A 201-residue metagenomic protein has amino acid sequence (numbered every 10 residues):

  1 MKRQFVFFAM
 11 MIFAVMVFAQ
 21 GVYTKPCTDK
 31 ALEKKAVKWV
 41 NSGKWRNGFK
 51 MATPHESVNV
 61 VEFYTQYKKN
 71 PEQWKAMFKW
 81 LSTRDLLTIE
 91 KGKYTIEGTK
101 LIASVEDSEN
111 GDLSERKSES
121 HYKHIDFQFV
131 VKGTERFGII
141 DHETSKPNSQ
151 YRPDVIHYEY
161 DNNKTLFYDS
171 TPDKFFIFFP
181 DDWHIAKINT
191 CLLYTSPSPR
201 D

Functional and structural regions predicted by a protein language model:
M1-C27: Bacterial Sec-dependent N-terminal signal peptides
G21-G43: Short N-terminal segments immediately surrounding and downstream of signal-peptide cleavage
A36-S104, E115: A short, N-terminal "cap"/entry segment at the start of jelly-roll beta-barrel domains of the cupin/DSBH fold
S104-E119, I140-E143: Conserved short histidine dyad/triad with adjacent acidic residue
K123-E135: Short, conserved beta-strand element in jelly-roll/cupin
E135-S170: A short beta-strand-loop-beta hairpin characteristic of the jelly-roll/cupin
D169-K187: Conserved metal-binding segment of the jelly-roll/cupin
Y194-D201: Conserved small/polar residues in nucleotide/adenosyl-binding loops
